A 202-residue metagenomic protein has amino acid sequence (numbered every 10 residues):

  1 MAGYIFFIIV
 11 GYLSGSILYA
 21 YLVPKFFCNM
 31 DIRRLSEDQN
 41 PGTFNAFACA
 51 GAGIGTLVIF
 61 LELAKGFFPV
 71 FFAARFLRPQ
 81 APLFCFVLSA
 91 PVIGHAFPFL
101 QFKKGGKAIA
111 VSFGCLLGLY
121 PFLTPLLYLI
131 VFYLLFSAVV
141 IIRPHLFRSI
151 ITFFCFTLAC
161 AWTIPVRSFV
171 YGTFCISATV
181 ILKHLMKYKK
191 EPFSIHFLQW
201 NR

Functional and structural regions predicted by a protein language model:
M1-V10, F68-F86, L117-L127, C160-G172: Helix-coil boundary and interhelical linker segments in multi-pass alpha-helical membrane proteins
F7, G11-Y12, S16, A20 (+12 more regions): Alpha-helical transmembrane segments in multi-pass membrane proteins
A20-K25, V92-K103, L135-I142, L182-E191: C-terminal ends of transmembrane helices
L22-G53, G105, K189-R202: Cytosolic, membrane-interface loops and tails of multi-pass inner-membrane proteins
D31-N40, L100-F113, P144-C155: Short, non-helical or kinked segments that cap or interrupt transmembrane helices
G42, A48-A74: Multi-pass membrane catalytic core of lipid/isoprenoid biosynthesis enzymes
A50, A73-F76, A90, G94 (+2 more regions): Interfacial segments of multi-pass membrane proteins
F154-R202: C-terminal membrane-associated helical module and adjoining short loops/tails
